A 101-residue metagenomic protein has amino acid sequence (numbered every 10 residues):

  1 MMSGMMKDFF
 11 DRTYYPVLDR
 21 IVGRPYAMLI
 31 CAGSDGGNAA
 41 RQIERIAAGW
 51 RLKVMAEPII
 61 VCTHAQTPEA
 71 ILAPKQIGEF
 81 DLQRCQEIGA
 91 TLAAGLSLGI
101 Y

Functional and structural regions predicted by a protein language model:
M1-C62: Helix-loop-strand module that forms the ligand-binding subsite of alpha/beta enzymes
V54-Y101: Glycine-rich phosphate/pyrophosphate-binding loop and the adjoining helix
